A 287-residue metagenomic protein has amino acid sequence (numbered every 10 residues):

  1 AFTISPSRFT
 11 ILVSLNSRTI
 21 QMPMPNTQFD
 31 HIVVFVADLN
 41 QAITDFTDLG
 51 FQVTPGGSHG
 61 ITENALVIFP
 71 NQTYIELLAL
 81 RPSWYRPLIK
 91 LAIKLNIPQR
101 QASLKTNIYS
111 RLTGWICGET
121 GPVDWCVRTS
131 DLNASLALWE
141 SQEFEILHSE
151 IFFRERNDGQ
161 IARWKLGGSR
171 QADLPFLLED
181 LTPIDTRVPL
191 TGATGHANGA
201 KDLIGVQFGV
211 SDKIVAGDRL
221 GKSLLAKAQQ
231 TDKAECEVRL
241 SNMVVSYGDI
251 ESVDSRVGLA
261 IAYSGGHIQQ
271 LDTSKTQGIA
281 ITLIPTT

Functional and structural regions predicted by a protein language model:
A1-M22: N-terminal amphipathic/basic-hydrophobic helices that include classical n-h-c signal peptides and signal-anchor
P23-F29, V34-T54, F69-T287: Glyoxalase I/VOC metalloenzyme domain signal
S58, A65-F69: Short glycine-biased active-site loop of nucleotidyltransferases that positions the nucleotide triphosphate and helps
G60-E63, V253-S255: Short acidic/glycine-enriched loop/turn segments that link adjacent beta-strands
